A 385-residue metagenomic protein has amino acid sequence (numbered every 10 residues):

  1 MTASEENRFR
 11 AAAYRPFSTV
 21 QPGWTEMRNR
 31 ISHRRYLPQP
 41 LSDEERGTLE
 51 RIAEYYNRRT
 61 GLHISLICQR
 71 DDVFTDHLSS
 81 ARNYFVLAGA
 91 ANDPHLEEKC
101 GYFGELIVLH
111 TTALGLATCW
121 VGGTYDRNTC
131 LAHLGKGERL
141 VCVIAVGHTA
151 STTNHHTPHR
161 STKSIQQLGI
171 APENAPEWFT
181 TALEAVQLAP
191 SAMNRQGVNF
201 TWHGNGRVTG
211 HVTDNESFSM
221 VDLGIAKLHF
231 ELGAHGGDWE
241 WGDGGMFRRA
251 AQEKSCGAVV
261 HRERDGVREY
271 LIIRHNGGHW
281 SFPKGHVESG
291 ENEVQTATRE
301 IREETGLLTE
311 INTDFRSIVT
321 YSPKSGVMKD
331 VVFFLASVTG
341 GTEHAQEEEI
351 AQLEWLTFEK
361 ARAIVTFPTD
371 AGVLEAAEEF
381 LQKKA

Functional and structural regions predicted by a protein language model:
M1-A251, F358: Acidic, surface-exposed loops and disordered segments
N83, C142, K254, E269 (+1 more regions): Short beta-strand micro-motifs in enzyme catalytic cores
V86, A145, V260, L335-S337: Short, well-ordered beta-strand micro-motif
A91-D93, D265-V267, G277-H279, E288 (+2 more regions): Short, charged/polar surface micro-motifs in flexible loops or helix N-caps
G115, P283, I301: Conserved G/P- and acidic residue-centered "switch" motifs that form tight phosphate/ATP-binding loops in soluble
A250-E269: Conserved N-terminal beta-strand and adjoining loop/helix that marks the start of the Nudix/MutT-like hydrolase domain
L271-R274: Short, acidic/hydrophobic/Gly-rich beta-strand patch recurrent on exposed beta strands that often constitutes part
H286-V373: Unchanged
